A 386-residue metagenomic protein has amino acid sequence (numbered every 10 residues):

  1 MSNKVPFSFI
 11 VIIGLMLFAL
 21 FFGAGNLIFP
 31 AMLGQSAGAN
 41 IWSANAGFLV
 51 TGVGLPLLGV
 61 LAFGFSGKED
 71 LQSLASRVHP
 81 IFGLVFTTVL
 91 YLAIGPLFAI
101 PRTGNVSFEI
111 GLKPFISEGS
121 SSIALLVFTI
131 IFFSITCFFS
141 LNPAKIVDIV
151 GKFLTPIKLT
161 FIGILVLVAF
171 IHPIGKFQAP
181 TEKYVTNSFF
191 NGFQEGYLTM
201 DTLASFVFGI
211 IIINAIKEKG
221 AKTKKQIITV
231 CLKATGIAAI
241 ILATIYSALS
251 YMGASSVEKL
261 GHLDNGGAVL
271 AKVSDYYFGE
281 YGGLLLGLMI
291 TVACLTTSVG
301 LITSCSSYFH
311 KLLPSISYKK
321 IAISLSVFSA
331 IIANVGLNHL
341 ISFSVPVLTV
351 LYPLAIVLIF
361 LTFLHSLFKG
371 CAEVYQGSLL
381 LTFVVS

Functional and structural regions predicted by a protein language model:
P6-L17, W42, P80-A93, A124-I131 (+3 more regions): Select transmembrane alpha-helical segments in multipass membrane proteins
I12-F22, V166-G175, Y184-L249, G287-C294 (+1 more regions): Hydrophobic, membrane-embedded alpha-helices of multi-pass small-molecule transporters
M32, F82-S117, C294-K311, A330 (+1 more regions): Hydrophobic transmembrane alpha-helices that form the core helical bundles of multi-pass secondary transporters
F65-S73, F133-L154, E218, I331-F343 (+1 more regions): Membrane-water interface regions at transmembrane-helix termini and the short interhelical loops of multi-pass membrane
P96-I100, L159-Y184, T202-L203, Y251-G253 (+2 more regions): Hydrophobic alpha-helical segments and their helix-loop junctions in multi-pass secondary transporters
S140-A169, V345-I356, Y375-V385: Membrane-interface loop-to-helix entry segments
I237, I241, L295, F309-N338 (+2 more regions): Loop-to-transmembrane helix boundary motifs in multi-pass membrane proteins
I240-V269: Extracellular/periplasmic helix-exit of transmembrane alpha-helices
